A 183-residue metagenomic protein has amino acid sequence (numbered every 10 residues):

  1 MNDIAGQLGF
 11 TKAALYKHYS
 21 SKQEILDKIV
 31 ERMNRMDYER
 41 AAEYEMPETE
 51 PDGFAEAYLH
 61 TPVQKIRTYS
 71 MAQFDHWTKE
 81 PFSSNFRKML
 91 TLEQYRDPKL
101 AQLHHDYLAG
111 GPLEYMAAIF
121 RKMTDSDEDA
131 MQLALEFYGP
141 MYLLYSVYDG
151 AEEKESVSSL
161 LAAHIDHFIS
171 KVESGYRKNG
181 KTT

Functional and structural regions predicted by a protein language model:
M1-R32: Helix-turn-helix
D27-Y69: Amphipathic alpha-helical linker/stalk segments
D37-A41, P81, P98, M141-E152 (+1 more regions): Short amphipathic alpha-helical interaction/hinge segments
E43-E48, H164-G180: N-terminal hydrophobic signal/anchor transmembrane helix of membrane proteins
E48, W77, Q94, Y148-E152: Secondary-structure edge/capping motif, primarily at the C-terminal ends of alpha-helices and the immediately following
E56-K79, S84, K88, M131 (+3 more regions): Amphipathic alpha-helical segments that line or abut small-molecule/effector binding pockets and mediate allosteric
Q64, T78-D125, A163-D166: Amphipathic alpha-helical packing segments from all-alpha helical-bundle domains
Q102, D106, G110, F120-I169 (+1 more regions): Hydrophobic/aromatic-rich alpha-helical bundle segments in the mid-to-C-terminal region
